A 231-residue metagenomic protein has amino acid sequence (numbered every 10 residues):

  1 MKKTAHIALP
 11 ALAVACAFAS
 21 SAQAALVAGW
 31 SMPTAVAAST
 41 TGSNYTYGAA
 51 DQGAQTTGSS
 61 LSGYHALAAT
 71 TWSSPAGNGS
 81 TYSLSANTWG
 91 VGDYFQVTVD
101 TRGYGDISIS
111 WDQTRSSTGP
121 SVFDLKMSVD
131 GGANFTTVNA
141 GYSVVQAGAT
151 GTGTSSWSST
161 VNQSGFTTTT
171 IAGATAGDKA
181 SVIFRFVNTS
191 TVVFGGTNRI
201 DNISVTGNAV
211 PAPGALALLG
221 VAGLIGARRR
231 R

Functional and structural regions predicted by a protein language model:
P10-A17: Bacterial N-terminal signal peptides
F18-A24: Sec/Tat signal peptide C-region and signal peptidase I cleavage site
A24-G58: Extracellular carbohydrate-recognition regions
G29-T34, T118, F135, N139-A209: Terminal, low-complexity interaction segments
A54-R102: Surface-exposed, low-complexity/disordered Ser/Thr/Gly/Pro/Asn-rich loops and linkers
T101-S110, P120, K179: Extended extracellular/luminal ectodomain segments enriched in beta-structured repeat modules
K126-S128: Conserved Ser/Thr-centered positions that define the repeating blades of beta-propeller domains
P211-R228: A short, hydrophobic C-terminal helix/tail in secreted or cell-surface proteins
